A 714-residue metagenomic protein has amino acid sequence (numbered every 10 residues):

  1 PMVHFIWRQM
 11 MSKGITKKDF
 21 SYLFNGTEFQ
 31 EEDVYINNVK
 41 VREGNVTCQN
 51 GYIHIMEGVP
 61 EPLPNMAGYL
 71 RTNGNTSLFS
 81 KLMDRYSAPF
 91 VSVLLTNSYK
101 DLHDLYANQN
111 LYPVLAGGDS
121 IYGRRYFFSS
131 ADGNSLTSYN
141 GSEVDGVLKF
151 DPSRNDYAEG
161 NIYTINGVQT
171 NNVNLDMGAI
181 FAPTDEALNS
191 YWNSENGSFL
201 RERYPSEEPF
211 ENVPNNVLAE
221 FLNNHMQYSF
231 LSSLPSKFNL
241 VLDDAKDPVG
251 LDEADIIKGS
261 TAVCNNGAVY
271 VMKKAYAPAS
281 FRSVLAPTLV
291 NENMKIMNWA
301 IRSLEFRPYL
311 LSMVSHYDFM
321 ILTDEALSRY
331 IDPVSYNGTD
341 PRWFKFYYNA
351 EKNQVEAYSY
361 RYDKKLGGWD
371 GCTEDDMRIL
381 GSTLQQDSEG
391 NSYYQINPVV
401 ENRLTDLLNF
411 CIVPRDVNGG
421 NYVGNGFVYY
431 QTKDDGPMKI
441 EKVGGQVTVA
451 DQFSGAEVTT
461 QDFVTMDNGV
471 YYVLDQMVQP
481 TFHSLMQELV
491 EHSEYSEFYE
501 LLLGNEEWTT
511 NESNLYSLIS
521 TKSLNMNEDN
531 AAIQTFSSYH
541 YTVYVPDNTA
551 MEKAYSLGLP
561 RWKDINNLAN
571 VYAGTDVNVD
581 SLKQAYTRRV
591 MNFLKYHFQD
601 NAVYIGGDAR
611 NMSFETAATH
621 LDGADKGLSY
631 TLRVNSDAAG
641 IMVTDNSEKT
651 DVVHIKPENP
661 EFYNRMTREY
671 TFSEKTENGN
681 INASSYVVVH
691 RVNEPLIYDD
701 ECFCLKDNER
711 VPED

Functional and structural regions predicted by a protein language model:
P1-D714: Mature, structured domains of secreted/extracytosolic soluble proteins
